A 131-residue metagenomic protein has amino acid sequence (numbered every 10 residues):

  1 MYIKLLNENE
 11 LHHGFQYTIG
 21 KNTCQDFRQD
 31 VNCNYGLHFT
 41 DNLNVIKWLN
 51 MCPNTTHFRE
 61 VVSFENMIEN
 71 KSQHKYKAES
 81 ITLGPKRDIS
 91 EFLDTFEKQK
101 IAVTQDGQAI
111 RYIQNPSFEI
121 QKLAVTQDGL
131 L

Functional and structural regions predicted by a protein language model:
M1-L130: Short, glycine-biased loop/turn motifs at secondary-structure junctions and in low-complexity Ser/Thr/Pro-rich termini
